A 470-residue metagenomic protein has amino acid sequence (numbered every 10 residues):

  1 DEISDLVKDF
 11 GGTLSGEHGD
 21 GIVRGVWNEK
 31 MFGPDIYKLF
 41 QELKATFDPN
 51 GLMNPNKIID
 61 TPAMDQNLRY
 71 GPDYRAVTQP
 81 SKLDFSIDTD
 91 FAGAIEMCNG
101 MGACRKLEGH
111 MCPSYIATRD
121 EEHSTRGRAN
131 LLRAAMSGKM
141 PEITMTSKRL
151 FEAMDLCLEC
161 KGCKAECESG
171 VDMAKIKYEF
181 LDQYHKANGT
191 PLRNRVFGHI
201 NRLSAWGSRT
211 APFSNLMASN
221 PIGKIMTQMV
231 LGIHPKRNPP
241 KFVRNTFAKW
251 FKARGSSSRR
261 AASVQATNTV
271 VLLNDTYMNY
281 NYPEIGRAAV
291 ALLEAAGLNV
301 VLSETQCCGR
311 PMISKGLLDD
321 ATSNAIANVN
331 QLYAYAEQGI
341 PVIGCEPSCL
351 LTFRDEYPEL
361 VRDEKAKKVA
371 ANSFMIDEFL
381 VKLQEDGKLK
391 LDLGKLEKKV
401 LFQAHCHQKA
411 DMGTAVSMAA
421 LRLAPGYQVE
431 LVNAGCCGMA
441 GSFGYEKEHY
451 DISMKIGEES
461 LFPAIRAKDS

Functional and structural regions predicted by a protein language model:
D1, G21-V26, A135-P141, R149-A165 (+5 more regions): Glycine- and acidic
D1-V7, N28-E29, Y37-K44, I95 (+8 more regions): Short, well-ordered alpha-helical packing segments
E2-F10, C98, H110-A117, N245-G255 (+1 more regions): Conserved alpha/beta core surface patches that mediate binding of polyanionic ligands
I3, V7-G25, F47-A63, L302-C307 (+2 more regions): Core alpha/beta catalytic barrel or barrel-like domain that forms the active/cofactor pocket in diverse metabolic
K8, S15, A45, G51 (+3 more regions): Short conserved micro-motifs on helix faces and helix-strand junctions that flank and scaffold key functional residues
T13, G21-L156, K175, E179-G189 (+3 more regions): Ferredoxin-type iron-sulfur electron-transfer modules and their immediate structural context
D48, P55, Y70, A174-S470: Iron-sulfur cluster-binding electron-transfer modules in prokaryotic oxidoreductases
T78-V171, A266-V270, N279-L302, M412-N433 (+2 more regions): Long hydrophobic segments that form regular secondary structure
